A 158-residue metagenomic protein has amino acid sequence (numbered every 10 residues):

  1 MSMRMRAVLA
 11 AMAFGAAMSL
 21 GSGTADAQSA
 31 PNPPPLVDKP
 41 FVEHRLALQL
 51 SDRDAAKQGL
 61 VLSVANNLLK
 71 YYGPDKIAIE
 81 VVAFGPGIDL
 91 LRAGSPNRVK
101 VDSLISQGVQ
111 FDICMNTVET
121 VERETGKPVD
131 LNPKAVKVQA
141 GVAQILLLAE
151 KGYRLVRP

Functional and structural regions predicted by a protein language model:
M1-A11: Bacterial N-terminal signal peptides that target proteins for export
M3, L20-G23: Compositionally biased regions
A10-G21: Bacterial N-terminal signal peptides
A25-P158: Secreted/extracellular ectodomain signature
